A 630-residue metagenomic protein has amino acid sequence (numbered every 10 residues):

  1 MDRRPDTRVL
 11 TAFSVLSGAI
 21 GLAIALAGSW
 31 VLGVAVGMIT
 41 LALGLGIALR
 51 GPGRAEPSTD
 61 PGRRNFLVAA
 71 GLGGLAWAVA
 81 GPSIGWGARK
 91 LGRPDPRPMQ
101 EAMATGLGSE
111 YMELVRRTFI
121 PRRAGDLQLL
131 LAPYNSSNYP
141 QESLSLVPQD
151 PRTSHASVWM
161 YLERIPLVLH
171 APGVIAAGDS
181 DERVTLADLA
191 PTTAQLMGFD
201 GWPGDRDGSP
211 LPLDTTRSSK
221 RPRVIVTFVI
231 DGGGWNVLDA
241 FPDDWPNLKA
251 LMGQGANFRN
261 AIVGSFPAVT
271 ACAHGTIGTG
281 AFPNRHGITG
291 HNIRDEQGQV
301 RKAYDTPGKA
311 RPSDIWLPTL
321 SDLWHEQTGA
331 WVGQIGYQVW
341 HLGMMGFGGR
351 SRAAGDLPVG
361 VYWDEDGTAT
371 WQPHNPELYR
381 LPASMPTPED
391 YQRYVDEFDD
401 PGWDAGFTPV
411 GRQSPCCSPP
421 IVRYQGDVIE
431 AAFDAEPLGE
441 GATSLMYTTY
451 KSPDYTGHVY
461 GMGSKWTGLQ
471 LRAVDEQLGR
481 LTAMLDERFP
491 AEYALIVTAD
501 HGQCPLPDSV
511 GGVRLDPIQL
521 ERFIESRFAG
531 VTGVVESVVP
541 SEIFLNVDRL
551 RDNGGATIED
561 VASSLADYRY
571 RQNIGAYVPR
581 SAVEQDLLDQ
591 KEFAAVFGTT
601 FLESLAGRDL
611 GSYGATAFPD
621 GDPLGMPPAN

Functional and structural regions predicted by a protein language model:
V9-P52: Membrane-embedded alpha-helical segments of integral membrane proteins
V15-A19, S29-G33, P57-T59, A69 (+1 more regions): C-terminal segment of N-terminal export signals and the immediately downstream linker at the start of the mature
R54-G74: N-terminal secretory signal peptides and thylakoid transit peptides that target proteins across membranes
R93-A177, L186, E296, R301-K302 (+4 more regions): Active-site neighborhoods of enzymes that stabilize oxyanions during catalysis
P96-M112, R116, A124-D126, L130-L146 (+8 more regions): His/Asp/Glu-rich, glycine-adjacent segments that coordinate divalent cations and/or stabilize oxyanion chemistry on
G108, L129-L130, T193, N247 (+1 more regions): Metal-dependent active-site segment of extracytoplasmic phospho-/sulfohydrolases and closely related
F199-N257, G329: Active-site-proximal N-terminal segment of extracellular/periplasmic enzymes that hydrolyze or transfer
L238-R285, W331-I335: Short, structured active-site-proximal loop/turn typified by the sulfatase FGly-forming signature C/S-X-P-X-R
